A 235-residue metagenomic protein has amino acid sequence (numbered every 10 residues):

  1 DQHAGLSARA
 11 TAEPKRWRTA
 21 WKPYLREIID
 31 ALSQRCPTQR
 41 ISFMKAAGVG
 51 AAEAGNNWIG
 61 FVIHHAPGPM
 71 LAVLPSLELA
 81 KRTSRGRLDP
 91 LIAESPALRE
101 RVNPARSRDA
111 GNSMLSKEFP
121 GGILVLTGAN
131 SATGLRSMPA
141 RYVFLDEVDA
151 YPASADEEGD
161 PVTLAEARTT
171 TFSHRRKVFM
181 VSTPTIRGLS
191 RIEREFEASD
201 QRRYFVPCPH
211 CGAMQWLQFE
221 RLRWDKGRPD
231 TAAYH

Functional and structural regions predicted by a protein language model:
D1-H235: Phosphate/NTP-binding elements of NTP-utilizing enzymes
